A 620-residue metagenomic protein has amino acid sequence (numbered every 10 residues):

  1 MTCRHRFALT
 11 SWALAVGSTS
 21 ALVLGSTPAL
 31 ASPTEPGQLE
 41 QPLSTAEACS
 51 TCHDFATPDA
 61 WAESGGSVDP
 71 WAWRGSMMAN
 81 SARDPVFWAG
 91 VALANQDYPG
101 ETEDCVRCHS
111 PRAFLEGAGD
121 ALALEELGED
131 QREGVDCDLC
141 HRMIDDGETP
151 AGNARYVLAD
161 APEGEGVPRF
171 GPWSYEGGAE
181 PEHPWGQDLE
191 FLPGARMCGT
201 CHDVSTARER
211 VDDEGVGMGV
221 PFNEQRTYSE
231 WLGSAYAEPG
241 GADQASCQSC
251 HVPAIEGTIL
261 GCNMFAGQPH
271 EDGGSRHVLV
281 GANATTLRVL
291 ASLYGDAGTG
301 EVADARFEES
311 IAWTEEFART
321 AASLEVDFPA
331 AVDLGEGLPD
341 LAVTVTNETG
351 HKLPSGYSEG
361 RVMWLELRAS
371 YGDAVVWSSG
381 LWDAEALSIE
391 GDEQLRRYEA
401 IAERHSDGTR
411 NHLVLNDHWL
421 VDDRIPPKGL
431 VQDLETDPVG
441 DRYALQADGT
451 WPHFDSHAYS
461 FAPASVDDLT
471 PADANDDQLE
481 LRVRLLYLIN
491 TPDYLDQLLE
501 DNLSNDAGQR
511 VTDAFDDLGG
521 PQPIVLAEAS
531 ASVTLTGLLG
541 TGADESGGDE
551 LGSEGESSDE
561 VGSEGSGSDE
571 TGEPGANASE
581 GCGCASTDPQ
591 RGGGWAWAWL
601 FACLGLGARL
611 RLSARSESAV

Functional and structural regions predicted by a protein language model:
T2-S20, R591-A596, L612-A614: Bacterial N-terminal signal peptides that target proteins for export
V16-L30: C-terminal segment of classical bacterial N-terminal signal peptides
S26-A31, L538-A602, S618-A619: Ser/Thr-rich, Pro/Gly/Ala-heavy low-complexity intrinsically disordered linkers and tails of secreted extracellular
L30-E63: N-terminal module-boundary/linker segments of secreted carbohydrate-active enzymes
S32-P33, A56-V91, L122-H453, H457-P471 (+1 more regions): Primarily the internal scaffold of c-type cytochrome electron-transfer domains, especially repeated/multiheme c-type
P42-T45, E101, Q131-E133, G194 (+2 more regions): Short metal-coordination and nucleic-acid-contact micro-motifs, chiefly zinc-binding Cys/His arrays
T102, R107-G119: Conserved, well-structured interaction surfaces
A602-S613: Alpha-helical transmembrane segments
